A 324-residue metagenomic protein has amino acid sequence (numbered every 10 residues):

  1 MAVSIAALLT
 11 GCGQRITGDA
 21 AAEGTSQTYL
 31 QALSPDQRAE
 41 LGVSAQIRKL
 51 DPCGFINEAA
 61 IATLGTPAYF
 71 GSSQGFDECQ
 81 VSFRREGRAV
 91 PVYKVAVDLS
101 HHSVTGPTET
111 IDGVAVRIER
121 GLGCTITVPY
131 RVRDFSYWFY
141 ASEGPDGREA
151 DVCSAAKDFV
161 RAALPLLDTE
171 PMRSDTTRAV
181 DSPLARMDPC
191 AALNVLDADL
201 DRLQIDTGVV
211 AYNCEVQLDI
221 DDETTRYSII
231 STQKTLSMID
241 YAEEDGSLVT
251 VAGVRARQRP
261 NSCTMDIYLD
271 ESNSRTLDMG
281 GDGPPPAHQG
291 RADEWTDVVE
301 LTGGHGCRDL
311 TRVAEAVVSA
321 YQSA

Functional and structural regions predicted by a protein language model:
M1-V3: N-terminal export and membrane-targeting signals
L8-G11: C-terminal motif of bacterial Sec signal peptides marking the signal peptidase cleavage site
G13-F76, K157-L218, Y241-T250, L310-A324: N-terminal "mature-domain start" segment
T28, V92, S136-F139: Intrinsically disordered, low-complexity N-terminal regions enriched in serine/proline/glycine with scattered basic
G54, A59-L122, L203-R291: Short, solvent-exposed recognition patches
T110, V114-R173, T250-A324: A short, solvent-exposed beta-edge/loop patch
